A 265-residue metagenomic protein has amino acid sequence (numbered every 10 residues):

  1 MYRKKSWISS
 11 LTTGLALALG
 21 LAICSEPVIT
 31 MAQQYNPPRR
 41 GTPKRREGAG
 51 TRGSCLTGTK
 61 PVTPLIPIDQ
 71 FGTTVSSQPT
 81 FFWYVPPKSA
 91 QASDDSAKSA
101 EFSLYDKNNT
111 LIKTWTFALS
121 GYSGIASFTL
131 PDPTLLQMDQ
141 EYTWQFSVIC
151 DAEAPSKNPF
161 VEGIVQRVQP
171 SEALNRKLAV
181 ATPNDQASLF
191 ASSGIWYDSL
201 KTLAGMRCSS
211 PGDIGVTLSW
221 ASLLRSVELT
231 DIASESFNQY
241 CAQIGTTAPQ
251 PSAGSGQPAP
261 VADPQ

Functional and structural regions predicted by a protein language model:
Y2-L15: Bacterial N-terminal signal peptides that target proteins for export
M31-S76, Q169-L174: Short, compositionally biased P/S/T/A/G/V-rich stretches that sit at domain boundaries
P37-P38, P67, F71, Q137-M138 (+2 more regions): Extended, polar beta-sheet/loop recognition surfaces of beta-rich domains that mediate binding to diverse ligands
F71-K88, D95: Contiguous beta-strand segments within globular domains
F81-W83, I125-A152, S156-P159, G163: Extracytoplasmic/surface-exposed domains of secreted proteins that mediate cell-envelope carbohydrate/peptidoglycan
L111-Y122: Solvent-exposed serine/threonine-rich low-complexity stretches and specific carbohydrate-binding patches
T202-L203: Inward-facing hydrophobic residues that define packing positions of alpha-helical scaffold repeats
P211, T217-S252, P260-P264: Preference for solvent-exposed, low-hydrophobicity sequence contexts
